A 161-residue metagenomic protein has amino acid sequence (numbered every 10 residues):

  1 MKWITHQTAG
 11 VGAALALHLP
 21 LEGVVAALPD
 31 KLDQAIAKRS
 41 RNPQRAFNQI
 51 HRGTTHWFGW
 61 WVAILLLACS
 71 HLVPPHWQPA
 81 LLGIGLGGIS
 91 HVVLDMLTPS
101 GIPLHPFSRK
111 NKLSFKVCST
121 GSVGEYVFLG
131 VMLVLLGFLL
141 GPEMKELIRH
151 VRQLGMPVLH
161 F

Functional and structural regions predicted by a protein language model:
M1-F161: N-terminal membrane-targeting hydrophobic helices
